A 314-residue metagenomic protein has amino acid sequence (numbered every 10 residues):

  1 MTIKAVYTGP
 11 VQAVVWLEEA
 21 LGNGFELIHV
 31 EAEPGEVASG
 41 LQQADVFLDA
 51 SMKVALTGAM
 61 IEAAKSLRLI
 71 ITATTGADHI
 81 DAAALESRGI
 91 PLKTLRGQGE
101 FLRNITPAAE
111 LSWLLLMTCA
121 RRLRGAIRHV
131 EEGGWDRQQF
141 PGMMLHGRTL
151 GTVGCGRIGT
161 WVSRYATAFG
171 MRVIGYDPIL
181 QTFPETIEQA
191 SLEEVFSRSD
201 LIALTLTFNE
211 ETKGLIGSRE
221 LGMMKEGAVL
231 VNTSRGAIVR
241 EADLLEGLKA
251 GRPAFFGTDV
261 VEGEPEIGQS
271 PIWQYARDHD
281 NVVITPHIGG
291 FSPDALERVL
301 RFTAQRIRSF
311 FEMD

Functional and structural regions predicted by a protein language model:
M1-S51, G170-R172: N-terminal glycine-/charge-rich "phosphate-binding" loop or analogous flexible N-terminal tail
A44, A64, R198-S199, G227: An anion/phosphate-binding loop that grips the pyrophosphate of nucleotide cofactors and donors
D45-I127: Phosphate/diphosphate ligand-binding glycine-rich loop within oxidoreductases
S51-M52, T75, D200, T205-F208 (+2 more regions): Short glycine-/small-residue-rich Rossmann-like dinucleotide-binding loops
A55-L67, E211-L230: Rossmann-fold NAD(P) dinucleotide-binding segment
G76, G99, R103-P107, G134 (+3 more regions): Residue-level detector of alpha-helix initiation sites
Q98, G227-V229, T233-D314: Rossmann-like dinucleotide-binding domain for NAD(H)/NADP(H)
Q138-E226: Rossmann-like dinucleotide/phosphate-binding beta-alpha-beta segment
